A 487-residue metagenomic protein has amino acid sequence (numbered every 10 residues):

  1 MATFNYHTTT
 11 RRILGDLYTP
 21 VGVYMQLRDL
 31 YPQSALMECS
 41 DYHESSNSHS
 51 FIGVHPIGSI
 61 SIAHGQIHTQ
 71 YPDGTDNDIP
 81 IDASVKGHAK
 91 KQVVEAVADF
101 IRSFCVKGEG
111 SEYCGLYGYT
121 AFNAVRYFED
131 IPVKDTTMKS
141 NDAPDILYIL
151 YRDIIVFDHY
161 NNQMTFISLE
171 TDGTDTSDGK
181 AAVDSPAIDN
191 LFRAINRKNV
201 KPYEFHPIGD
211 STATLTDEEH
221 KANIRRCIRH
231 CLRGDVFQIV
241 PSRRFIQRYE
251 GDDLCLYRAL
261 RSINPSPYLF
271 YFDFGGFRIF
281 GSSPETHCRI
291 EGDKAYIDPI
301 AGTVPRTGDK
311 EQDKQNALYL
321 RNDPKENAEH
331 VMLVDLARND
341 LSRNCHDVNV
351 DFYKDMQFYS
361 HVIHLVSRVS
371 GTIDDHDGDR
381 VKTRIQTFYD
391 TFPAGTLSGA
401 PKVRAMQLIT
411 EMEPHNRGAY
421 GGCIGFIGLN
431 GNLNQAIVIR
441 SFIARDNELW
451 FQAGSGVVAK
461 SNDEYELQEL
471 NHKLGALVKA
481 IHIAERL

Functional and structural regions predicted by a protein language model:
M1-L487: Extended alpha-helical targeting/anchoring segments, especially N-terminal organellar/secretory targeting helices
